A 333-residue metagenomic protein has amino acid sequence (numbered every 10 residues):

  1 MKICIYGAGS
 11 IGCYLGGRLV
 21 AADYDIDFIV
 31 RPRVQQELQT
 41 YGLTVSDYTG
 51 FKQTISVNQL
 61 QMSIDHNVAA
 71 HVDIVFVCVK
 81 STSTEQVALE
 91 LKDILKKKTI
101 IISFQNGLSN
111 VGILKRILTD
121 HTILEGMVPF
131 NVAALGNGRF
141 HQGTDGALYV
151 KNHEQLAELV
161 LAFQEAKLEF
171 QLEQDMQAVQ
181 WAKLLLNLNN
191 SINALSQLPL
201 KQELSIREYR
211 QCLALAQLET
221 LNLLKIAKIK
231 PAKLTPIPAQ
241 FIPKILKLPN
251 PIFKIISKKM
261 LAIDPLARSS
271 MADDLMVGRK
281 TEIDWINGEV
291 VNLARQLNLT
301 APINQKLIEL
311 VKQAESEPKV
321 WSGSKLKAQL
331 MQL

Functional and structural regions predicted by a protein language model:
M1-Q53: NAD(P)+-binding Rossmann beta1-loop-alpha1 motif at the extreme N-terminus of oxidoreductases
G7, V30, V79, Q105 (+1 more regions): Short beta-strand/turn micro-motifs composed of small residues that flank or help shape donor/cofactor-binding pockets
Y24-I26, D73-V75, K97-I101, D145-L148 (+1 more regions): Short active-site oxyanion
I55-N58, M62-R139: Rossmann-like NAD(P)(H) cofactor-binding subdomain of soluble oxidoreductases
L95, N137-L148, S196-L204, R268-V277: Helix-loop-beta segment of a Rossmann-like dinucleotide-binding subdomain
N106, N110-L198: Rossmann-fold dinucleotide-binding core
Q164-P238: Active-site-lining helix/loop region of Rossmann-like oxidoreductase modules
L218-L221, K225-L333: NAD(P)-dependent Rossmann-like dehydrogenase/reductase catalytic/cofactor-binding core
